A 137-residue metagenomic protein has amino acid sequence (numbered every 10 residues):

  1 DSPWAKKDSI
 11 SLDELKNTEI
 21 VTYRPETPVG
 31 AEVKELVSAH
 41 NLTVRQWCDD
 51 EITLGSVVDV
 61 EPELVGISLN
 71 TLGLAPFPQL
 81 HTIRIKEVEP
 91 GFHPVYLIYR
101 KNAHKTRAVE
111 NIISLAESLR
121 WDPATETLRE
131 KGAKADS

Functional and structural regions predicted by a protein language model:
D1, T27, S68-L72, V95 (+1 more regions): Short secondary-structure boundary segments
D1-N17, T71-G73: Acidic, Gly/Pro-rich loop/turn segments at junctions of secondary structure
W4-A5, E19-H40, K105-I113, P123-R129: Secondary-structure junction motif
K7, N17-T18, H40, V60-L64 (+1 more regions): Structured helix-beta-strand junction loops
K7-I10, H81-K86: Short beta-strand/turn micro-motifs at beta-sheet edges
D13, G55-S56, E110: Alpha-helical segments flanking ligand/cofactor-binding loops in enzyme cores
E26-R84: Hydrophobic hinge/microswitch elements
I83-E126: A late-sequence structural motif
